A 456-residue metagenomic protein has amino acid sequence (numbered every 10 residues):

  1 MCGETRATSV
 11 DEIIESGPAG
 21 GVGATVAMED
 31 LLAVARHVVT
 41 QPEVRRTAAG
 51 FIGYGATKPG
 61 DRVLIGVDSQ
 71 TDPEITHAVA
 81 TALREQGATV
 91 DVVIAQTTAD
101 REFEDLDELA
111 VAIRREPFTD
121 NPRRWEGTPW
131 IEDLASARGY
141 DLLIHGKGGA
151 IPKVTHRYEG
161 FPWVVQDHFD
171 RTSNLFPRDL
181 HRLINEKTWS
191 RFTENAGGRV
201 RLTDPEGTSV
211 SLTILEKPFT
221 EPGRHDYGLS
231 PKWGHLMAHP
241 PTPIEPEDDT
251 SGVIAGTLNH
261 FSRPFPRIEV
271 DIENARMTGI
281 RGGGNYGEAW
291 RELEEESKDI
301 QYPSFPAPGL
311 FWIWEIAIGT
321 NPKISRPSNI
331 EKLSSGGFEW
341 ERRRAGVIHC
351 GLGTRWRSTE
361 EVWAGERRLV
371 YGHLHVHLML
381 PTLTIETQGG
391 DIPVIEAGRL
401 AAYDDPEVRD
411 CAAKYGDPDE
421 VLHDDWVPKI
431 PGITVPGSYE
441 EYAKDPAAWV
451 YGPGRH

Functional and structural regions predicted by a protein language model:
C2-F265, E273, E396-H456: Active-site bordering "gate/hinge" segments that shape substrate access to catalytic or cofactor-binding pockets
Q70-T71, G207, N259-F261, R276-M277 (+5 more regions): Short, glycine-/Ser/Thr-/acidic-enriched flexible segments
E194, D248, L310-W312, R342-R344 (+1 more regions): A short, structural micro-pattern
G197, S251, R267, I313 (+1 more regions): Extracellular structured ligand-interaction cores
G198-L202, G337, T384-E386: Short conserved beta-strand and strand-loop elements enriched in small hydrophobics with frequent Asp/Gly
R263, G279-E360, C411, Y415-P436 (+1 more regions): Dual-mode signal for accessory low-complexity, basic/Gly-rich regions
P266-R281: Active-site and channel-lining beta-strand-loop segments that bind or position nucleotide-derived/phosphorylated
A345-A413, D417: A hydrophobic, small-residue-rich beta->alpha segment in the mid-to-C-terminal subdomain of diverse proteins
